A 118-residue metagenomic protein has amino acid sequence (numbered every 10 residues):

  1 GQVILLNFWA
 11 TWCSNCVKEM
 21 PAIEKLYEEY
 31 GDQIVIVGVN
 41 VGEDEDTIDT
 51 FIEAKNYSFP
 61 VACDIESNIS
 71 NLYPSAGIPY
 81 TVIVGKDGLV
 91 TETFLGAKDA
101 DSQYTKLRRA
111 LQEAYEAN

Functional and structural regions predicted by a protein language model:
Q2-I4, F8-W12, G77: Short pre-active-site segment immediately N-terminal to redox-active cysteine/selenocysteine motifs in thiol-based
L5-L6, I36, T81: Hydrophobic beta-strand anchors of alpha/beta hydrolase catalytic cores
F8, V39, V84: Catalytic metal- and UDP-sugar-binding loop of GT-A-like glycosyltransferases, i.e., residues flanking the conserved
F8-K25: Conserved redox-active cysteine motifs that mediate thiol-disulfide chemistry, especially di-cysteine Cys-X(1-2)-Cys
A10-N15, V41-D46, S67-I69, A97-K98: Solvent-exposed loop/turn segments at secondary-structure junctions within structured extracellular/periplasmic domains
K18, K25-E66, I78: Conserved segment of the thioredoxin-like fold in thiol-based oxidoreductases
F51-S58, D64-Y115: Thiol/disulfide oxidoreductase modules built on the thioredoxin-like
